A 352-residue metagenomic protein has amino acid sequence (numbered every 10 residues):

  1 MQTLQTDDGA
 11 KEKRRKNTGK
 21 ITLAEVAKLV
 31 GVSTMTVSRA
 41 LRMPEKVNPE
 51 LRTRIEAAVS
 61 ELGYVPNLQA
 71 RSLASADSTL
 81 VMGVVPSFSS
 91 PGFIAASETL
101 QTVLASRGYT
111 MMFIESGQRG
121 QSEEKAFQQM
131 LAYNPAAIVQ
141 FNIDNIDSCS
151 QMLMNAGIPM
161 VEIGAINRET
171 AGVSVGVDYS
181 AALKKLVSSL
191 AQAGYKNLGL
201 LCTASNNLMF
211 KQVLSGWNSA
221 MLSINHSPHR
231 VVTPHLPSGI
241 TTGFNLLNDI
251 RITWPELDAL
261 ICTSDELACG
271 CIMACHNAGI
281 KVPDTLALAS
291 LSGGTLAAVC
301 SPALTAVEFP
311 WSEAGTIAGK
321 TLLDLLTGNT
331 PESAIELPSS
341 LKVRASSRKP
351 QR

Functional and structural regions predicted by a protein language model:
M1-A76: N-terminal helix-turn-helix DNA-binding module of bacterial transcription factors
L29, T34-R39, L73-S89, N197-A204: Short beta-strand segments enriched in small/hydrophobic residues
P49, T53, L62-Q129, N134-A137: Amphipathic helical "hinge" segments at domain boundaries
L68, P86-A95, F113-S122, A165 (+6 more regions): Hinge/beta->alpha junction and helix N-cap segments in small-molecule ligand-binding domains
Q118, A136, F141-K185, E266 (+1 more regions): Flexible loop/hinge segments that line or gate small-molecule binding clefts
Q121-N134, T242-E256: Short, well-structured alpha-helical segments in soluble
N134-N142, G199-L201, T233, W254-S264 (+1 more regions): Periplasmic-binding protein-like
P228, N248-R352: Flexible loop/turn connectors
